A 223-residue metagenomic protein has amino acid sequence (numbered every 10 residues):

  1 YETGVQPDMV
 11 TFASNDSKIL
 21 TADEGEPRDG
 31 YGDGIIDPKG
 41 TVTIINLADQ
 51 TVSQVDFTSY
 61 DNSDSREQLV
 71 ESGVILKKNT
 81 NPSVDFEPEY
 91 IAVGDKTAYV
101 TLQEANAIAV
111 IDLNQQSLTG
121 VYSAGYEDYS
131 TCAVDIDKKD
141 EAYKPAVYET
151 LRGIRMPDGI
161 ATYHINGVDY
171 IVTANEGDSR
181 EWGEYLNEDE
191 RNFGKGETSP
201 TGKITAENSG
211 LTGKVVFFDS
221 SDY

Functional and structural regions predicted by a protein language model:
Y1-Y223: Beta-sheet-rich non-transmembrane sensory/scaffold domains
